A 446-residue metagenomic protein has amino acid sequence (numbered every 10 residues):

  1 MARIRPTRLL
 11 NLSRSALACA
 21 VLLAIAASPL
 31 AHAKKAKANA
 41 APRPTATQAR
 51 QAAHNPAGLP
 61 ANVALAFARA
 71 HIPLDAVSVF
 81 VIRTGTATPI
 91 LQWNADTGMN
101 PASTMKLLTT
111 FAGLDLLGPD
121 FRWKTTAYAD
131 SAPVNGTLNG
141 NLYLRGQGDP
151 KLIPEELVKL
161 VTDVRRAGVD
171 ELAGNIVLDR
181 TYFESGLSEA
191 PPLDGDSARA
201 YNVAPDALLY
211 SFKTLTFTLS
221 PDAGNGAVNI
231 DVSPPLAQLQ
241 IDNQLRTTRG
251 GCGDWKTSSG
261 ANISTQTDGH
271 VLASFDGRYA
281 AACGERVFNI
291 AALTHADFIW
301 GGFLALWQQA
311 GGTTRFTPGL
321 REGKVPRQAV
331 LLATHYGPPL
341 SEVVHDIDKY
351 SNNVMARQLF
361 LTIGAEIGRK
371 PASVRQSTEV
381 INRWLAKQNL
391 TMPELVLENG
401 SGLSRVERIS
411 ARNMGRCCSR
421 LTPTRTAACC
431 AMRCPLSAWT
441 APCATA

Functional and structural regions predicted by a protein language model:
R3-L17: Bacterial N-terminal signal peptides that target proteins for export
A16-A26: Bacterial N-terminal signal peptides
A24-P29, G113-L116: Hydrophobic membrane-targeting alpha-helices
H32-R69, L116-T391: Conserved serine DD-peptidase/penicillin-binding transpeptidase domain and beta-lactam-recognizing active-site
R69-W93: A short, well-structured edge-of-sheet supersecondary motif
I90-W93, I153, Y350, F360-A446: Small-residue-rich helix-loop
Q92-A112, L116-L117: Short active-site loop at a secondary-structure junction that contains or immediately precedes the catalytic residue(s)
L107-A112, F298, G302, N413-R416: Short amphipathic alpha-helical face segments that pack within enzyme cores and frequently flank/anchor catalytic
